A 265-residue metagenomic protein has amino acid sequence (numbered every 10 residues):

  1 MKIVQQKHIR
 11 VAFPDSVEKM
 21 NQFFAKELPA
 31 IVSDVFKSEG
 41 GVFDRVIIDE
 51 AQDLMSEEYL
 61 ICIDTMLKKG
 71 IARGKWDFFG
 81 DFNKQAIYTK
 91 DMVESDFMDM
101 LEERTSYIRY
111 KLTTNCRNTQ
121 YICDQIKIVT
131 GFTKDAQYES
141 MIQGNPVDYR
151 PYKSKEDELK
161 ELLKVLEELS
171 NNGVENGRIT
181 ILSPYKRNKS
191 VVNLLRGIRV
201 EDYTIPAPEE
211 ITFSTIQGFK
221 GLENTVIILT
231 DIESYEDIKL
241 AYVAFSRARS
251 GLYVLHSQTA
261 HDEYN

Functional and structural regions predicted by a protein language model:
M1-D44: Accessory N-terminal region flanking or inserted into the helicase ATPase core in nucleic-acid motor proteins
M1-I9, G41, R45-N265: Conserved helicase motor core of SF1/SF2 NTP-dependent helicases
